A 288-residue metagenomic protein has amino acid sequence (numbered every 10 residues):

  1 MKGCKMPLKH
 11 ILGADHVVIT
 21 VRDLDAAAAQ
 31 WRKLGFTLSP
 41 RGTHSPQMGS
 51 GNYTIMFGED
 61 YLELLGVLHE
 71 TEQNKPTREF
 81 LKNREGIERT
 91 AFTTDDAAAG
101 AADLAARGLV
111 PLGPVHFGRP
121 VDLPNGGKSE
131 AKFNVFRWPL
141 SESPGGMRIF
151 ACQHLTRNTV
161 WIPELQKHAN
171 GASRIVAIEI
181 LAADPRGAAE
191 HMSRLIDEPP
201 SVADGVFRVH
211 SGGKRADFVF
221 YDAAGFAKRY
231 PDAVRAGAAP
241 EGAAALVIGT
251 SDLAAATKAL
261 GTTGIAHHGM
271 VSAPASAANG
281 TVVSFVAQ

Functional and structural regions predicted by a protein language model:
K2-A14, I19-S39, F57-F117, L123-Q288: Glyoxalase I/VOC metalloenzyme domain signal
L38-P46: Conserved catalytic-core motifs of GNAT/GCN5-like acyltransferases
S45, G118-R119: Conserved beta-strand edge residues that scaffold enzyme active sites
Q47-G49, G269: Short acidic/glycine-enriched loop/turn segments that link adjacent beta-strands
